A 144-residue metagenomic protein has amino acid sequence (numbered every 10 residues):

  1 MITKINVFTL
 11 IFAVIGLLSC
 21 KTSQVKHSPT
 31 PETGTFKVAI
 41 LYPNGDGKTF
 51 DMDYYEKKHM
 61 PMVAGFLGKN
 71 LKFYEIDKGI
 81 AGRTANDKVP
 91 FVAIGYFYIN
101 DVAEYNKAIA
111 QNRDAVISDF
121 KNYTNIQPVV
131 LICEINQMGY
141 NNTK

Functional and structural regions predicted by a protein language model:
M1-S28: Bacterial Sec-dependent N-terminal signal peptides
C20-K144: Macromolecular interaction modules
